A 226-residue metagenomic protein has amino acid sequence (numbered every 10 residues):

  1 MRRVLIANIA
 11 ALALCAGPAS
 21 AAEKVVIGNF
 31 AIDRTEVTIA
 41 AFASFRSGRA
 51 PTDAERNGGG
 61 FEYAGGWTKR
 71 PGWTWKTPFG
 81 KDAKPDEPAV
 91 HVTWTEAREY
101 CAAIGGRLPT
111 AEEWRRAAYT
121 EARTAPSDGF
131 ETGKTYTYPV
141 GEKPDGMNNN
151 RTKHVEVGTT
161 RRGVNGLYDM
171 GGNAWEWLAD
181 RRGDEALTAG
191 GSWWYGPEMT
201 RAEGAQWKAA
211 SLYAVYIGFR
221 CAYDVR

Functional and structural regions predicted by a protein language model:
M1-R2, A209: Alpha-helix initiation/capping motif
R2-T77, W94-T95, T120-T124, Y216-R226: Short, compositionally biased
P51-T52, N57-A64, K69-A210, V215: Functional-site microenvironments in short loops/helix caps that host divalent-cation chemistry
